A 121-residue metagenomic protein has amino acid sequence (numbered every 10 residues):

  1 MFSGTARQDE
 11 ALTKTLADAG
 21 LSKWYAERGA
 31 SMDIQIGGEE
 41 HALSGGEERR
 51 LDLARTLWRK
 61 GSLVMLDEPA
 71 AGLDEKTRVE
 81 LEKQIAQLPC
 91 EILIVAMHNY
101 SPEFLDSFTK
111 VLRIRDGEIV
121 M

Functional and structural regions predicted by a protein language model:
M1-G38, E82-K83: ABC ATPase nucleotide-binding domain helical subdomain, centered on the C-loop/LSGGQ "ABC signature"
L16, I36, L53-A54, A70 (+1 more regions): Hydrophobic, well-ordered secondary-structure elements that form the walls of internal hydrophobic environments
S22-L51, R55, K60, G117: ABC-fold ATPase nucleotide-binding domain signature/coupling loops
E39, E68-P69, L73-T77: Walker B catalytic motif
G61, C90, S107-T109: Short, well-ordered alpha-helix to beta-strand connector turns
Q84-L105: Conserved catalytic loops of ABC-family nucleotide-binding domains
H98, D106-M121: H-loop (His-switch) and adjacent beta-strand-loop-beta switch element of ABC-type ATPase nucleotide-binding domains
